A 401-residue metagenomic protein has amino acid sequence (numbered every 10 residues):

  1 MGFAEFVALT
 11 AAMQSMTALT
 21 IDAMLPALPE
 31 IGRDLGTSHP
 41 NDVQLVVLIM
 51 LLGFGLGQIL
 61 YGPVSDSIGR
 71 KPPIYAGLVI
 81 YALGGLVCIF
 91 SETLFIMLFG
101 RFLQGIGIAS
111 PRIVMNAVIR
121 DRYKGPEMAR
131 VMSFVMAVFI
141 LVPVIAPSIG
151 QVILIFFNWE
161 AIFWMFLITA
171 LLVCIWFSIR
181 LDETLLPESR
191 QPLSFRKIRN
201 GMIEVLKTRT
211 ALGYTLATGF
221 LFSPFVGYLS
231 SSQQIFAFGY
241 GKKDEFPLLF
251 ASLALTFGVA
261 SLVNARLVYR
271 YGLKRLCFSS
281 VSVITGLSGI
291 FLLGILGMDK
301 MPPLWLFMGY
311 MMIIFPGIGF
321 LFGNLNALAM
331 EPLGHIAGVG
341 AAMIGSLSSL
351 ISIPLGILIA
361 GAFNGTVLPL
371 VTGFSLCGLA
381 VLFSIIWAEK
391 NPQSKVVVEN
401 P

Functional and structural regions predicted by a protein language model:
L28-L56: Extracellular/periplasmic helix-loop-helix junction of adjacent transmembrane segments in MFS-like secondary
T37, G69, F90-I96, G107 (+2 more regions): Helix-breaking motifs and short loop linkers at transmembrane-helix boundaries and internal kinks in secondary membrane
L56-F95: Conserved MFS/SLC helix-loop-helix module at the cytosolic interface between two early adjacent transmembrane helices
P72-L86, R275-F291: Structural signature of the two symmetry-related core transmembrane helices
I80-V87, F95-L103, W305-M311: Paired small-residue
I96, G125-P126, R130-I179, L185: Helix-loop-helix hairpin linking two adjacent transmembrane segments in secondary transporters
G100-L141: Cytoplasmic helix-loop-helix junction between adjacent transmembrane helices in 12-TM secondary transporters
D182-Y214: Juxtamembrane intracellular "pre-TM" segments in multi-pass secondary transporters
